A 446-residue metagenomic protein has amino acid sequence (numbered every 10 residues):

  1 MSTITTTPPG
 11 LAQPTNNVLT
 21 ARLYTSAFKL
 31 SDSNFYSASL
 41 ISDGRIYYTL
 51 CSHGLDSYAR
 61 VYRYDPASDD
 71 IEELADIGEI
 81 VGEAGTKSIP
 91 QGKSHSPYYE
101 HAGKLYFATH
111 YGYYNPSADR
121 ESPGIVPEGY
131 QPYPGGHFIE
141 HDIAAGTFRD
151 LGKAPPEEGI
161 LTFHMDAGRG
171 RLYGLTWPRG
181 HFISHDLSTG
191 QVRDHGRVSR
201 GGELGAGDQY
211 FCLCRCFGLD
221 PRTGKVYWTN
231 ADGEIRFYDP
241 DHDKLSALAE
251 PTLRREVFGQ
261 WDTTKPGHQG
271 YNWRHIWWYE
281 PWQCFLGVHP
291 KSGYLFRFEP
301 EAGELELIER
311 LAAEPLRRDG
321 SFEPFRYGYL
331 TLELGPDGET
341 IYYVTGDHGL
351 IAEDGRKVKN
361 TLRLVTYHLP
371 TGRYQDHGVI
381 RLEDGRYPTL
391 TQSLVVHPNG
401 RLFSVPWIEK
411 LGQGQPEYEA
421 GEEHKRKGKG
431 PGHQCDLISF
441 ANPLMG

Functional and structural regions predicted by a protein language model:
T6-S31: A short helix->beta-strand "capping" segment at the edge of beta-propeller domains
Y24-A59: Beta-strand-rich domains and repeat architectures in extracellular enzymes and scaffolds, especially beta-propellers
T25-L30, A75-G78, T86-P90, L151-P156 (+7 more regions): Surface loop/turn motifs at the tips and blade-to-blade linkers of beta-strand repeat domains
D32-S37, V81-P97, E157-H164, E203-G218 (+5 more regions): Repeated scaffold domains used in trafficking and secretory/extracellular systems, primarily beta-propellers
C51-H53, F107-Y133, V344-T361, W407-G432: Short, conserved, GDST-rich strand-edge loop motifs in beta-rich repeat architectures
S68-G112, A154-E157, R381: Blade-loop segments of beta-propeller domains
G287, G320-L369: Loop/turn-rich, solvent-exposed surfaces of beta-rich toroidal or solenoidal domains
T389-G446: Blade-level signature of beta-propeller repeat domains, shared across WD40, Kelch, NHL, RCC1 and BNR/Asp-box propellers
